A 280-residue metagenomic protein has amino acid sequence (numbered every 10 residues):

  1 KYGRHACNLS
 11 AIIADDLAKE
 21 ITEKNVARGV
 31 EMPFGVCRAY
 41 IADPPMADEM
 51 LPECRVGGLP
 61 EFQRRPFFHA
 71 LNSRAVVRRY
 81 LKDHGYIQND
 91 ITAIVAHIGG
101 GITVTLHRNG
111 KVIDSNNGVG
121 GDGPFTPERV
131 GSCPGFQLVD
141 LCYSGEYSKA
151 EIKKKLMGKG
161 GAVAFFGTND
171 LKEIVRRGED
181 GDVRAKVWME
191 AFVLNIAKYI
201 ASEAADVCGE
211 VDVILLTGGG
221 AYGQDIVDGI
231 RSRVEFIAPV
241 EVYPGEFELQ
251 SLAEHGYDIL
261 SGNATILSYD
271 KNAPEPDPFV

Functional and structural regions predicted by a protein language model:
K1-S10, A27, E31, R38 (+1 more regions): Short beta-strand-loop/turn "lid" adjacent to the catalytic site in phosphate-handling enzymes
I12-A18, I41, V56, E61-T92 (+3 more regions): Glycine-rich phosphate-binding loop plus the immediately following alpha-helix
N25, D83-Y86, I200-D212: Phosphate/pyrophosphate-binding loops at sites that engage ATP/ADP/AMP, CoA/4′-phosphopantetheine, polyphosphate
M50-V56, T105-N109, N117-G118, A253-H255: Short acidic, glycine/serine/threonine-rich loops at helix termini
K154, G158-G209: Adenine-nucleotide phosphate-binding core of ATP-dependent small-molecule kinases
V211-I230: Glycine-rich phosphate-binding loops at beta-strand->alpha-helix junctions
Q224, D228-E254: Conserved phosphate-binding/catalytic loops in two-lobed NTP-binding clefts
P244-V280: Structural signal for terminal/edge beta-strands and the immediately following C-terminal loop/tail that closes
